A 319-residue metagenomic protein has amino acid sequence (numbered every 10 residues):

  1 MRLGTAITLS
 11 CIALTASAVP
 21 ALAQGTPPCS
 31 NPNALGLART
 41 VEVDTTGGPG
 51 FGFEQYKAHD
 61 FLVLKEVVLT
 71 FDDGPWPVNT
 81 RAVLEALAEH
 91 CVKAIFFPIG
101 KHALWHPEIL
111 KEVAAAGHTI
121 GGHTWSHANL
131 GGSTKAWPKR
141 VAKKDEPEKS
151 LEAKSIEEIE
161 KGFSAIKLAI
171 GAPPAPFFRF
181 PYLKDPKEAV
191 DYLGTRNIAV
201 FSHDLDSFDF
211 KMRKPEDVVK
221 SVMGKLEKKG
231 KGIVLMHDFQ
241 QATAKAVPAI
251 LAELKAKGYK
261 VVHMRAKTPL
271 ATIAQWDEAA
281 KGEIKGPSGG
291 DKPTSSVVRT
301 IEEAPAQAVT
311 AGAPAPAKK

Functional and structural regions predicted by a protein language model:
R2-T5, S10, V19-T70, W76-H90 (+5 more regions): N-terminal pre-catalytic segment of deacetylase/amide-hydrolase enzymes
N31-W137, K143, P147-E152, E158-A175 (+2 more regions): Active-site beta->alpha N-cap acidic-glycine motif
F71-G74, F97-K101, T124-S126, R179-L183 (+3 more regions): Active-site-proximal beta-strand/loop segments in catalytic clefts of secreted hydrolases
N79, A128-I170, K184-G230, T243: Alpha-helical scaffold elements lining the catalytic groove of polysaccharide deacetylases
K93, T119, A199, D206 (+1 more regions): Residue-level detector of anion-binding/catalytic polar loops
G122-G131, P147-F163, K225-D238, G286-P305 (+2 more regions): Short, basic, helix/turn surface patches
E227-R265: Catalytic grooves of carbohydrate-active enzymes
